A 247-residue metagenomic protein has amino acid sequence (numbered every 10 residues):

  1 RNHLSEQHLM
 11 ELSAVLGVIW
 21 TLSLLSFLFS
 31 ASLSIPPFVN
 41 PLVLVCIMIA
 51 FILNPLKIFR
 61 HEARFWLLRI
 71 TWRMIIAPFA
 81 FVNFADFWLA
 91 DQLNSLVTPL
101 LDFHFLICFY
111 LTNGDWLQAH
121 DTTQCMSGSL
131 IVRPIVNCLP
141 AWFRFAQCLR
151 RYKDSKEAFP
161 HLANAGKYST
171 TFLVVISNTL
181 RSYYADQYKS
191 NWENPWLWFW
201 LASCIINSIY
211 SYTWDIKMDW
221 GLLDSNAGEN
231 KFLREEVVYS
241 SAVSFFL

Functional and structural regions predicted by a protein language model:
R1-L247: Alpha-helical, bilayer-embedded segments
